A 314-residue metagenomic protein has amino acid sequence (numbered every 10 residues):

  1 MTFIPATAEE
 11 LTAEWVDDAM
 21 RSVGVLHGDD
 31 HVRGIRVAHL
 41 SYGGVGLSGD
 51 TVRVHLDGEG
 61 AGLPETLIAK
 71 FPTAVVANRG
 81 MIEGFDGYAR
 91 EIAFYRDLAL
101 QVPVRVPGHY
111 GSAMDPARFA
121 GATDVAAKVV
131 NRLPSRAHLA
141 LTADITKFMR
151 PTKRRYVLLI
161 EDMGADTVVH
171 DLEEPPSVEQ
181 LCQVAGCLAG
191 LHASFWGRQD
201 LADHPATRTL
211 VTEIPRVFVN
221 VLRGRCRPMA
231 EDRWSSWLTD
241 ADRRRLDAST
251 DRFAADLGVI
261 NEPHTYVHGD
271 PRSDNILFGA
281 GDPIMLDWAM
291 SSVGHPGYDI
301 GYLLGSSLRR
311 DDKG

Functional and structural regions predicted by a protein language model:
M1-R155, G279-P283: Conserved NTP-binding catalytic cores of kinases and kinase-like/nucleotidyltransferase enzymes across multiple kinase
T2-I4, I145-P151, V157, D166-H268 (+1 more regions): ATP-dependent phospho-/nucleotidyl transfer catalytic cores
G44-G58, I68, T250-Y298: Active-site acidic catalytic loop and adjacent metal/ATP-binding pocket of ATP-dependent phosphoryl transfer enzymes
V76, T167-V168, I276, V293: Conserved protein kinase catalytic core
A77-R79, T167-D171, M285-L286: Short small-residue beta-strand/loop micro-motif enriched in glycine and branched aliphatics
G80-G87, E173-Q183, S292-H295, D311-D312: Short alpha-helix boundary/capping segments
A93, D97, G297-G314: Active-site activation/catalytic loop segments of kinase-like enzymes and analogous catalytic loops in related
R244, P283, S292, S307-G314: A conserved long alpha-helix in the C-terminal portion of kinase-like catalytic domains
